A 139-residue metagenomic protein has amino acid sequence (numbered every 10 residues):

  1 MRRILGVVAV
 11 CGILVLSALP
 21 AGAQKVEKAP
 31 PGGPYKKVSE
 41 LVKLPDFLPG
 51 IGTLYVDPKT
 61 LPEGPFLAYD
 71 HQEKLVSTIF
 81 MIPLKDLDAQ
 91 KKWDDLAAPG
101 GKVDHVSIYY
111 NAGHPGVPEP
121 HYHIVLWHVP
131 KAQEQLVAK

Functional and structural regions predicted by a protein language model:
M1-V8: Bacterial N-terminal signal peptides that target proteins for export
I4, S17, Q24-V26: N-terminal short leaders/motifs
V8-S17: Bacterial N-terminal signal peptides
G22-K139: Metal-centered catalytic cores of metalloenzymes
